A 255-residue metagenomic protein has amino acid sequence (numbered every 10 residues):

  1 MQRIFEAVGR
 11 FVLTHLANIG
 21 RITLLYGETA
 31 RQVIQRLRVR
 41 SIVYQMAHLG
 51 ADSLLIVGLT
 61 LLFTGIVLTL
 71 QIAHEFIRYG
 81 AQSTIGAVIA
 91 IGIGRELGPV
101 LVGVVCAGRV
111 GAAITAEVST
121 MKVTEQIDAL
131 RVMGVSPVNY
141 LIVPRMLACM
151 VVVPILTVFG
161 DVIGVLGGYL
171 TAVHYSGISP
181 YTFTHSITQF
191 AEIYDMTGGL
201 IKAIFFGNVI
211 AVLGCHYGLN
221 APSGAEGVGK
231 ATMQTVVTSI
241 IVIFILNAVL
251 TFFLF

Functional and structural regions predicted by a protein language model:
M1-I42, Y217-G218, P222: Short, membrane-interfacial amphipathic segments enriched in basic
T23, L59-I66, L147, V151 (+8 more regions): Lipid-exposed faces of alpha-helical membrane segments in multi-pass integral membrane proteins
Q45, L49-L101, V105: Active-site cofactor/substrate anionic-group-binding motifs, chiefly glycine- and Lys/Arg-rich phosphate-binding loops
G50, L54, G58, L97 (+4 more regions): Selective transmembrane-helix segments that form parts of the transport pathway or gating/packing helices in multipass
Q71-G94, D161-I204, N208, V212-T232 (+1 more regions): Membrane-interfacial helix-loop-helix connectors in multipass membrane proteins
V104-K122: A hydrophobic alpha-helix feature that marks transmembrane segments and, especially, their cytosolic C-terminal ends
V118-V143, A225-V228: Short cytoplasmic-facing helical segments at TM-TM junctions of multi-pass membrane proteins
A248-F255: Juxtamembrane boundary at the C-terminal end of a transmembrane helix
